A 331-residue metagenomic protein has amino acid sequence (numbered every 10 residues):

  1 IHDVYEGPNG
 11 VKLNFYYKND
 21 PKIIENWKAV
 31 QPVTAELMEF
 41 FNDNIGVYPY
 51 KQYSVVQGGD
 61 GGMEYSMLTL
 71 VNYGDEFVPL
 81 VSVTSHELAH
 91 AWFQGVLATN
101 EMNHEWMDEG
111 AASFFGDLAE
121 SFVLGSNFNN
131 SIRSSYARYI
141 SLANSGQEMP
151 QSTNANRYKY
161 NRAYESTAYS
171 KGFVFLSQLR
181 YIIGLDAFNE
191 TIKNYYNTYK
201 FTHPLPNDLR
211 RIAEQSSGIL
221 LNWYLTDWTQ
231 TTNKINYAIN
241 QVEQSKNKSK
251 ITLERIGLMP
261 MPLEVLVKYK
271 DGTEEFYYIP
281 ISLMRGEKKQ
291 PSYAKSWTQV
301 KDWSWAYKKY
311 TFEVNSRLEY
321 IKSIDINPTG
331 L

Functional and structural regions predicted by a protein language model:
I1-S85, F114-D117: Hydrophobic helix-coil surface modules that form long, contiguous segments used for peptide/substrate interaction
G10-K12, V47-Y53, A89, I183-F188 (+1 more regions): Loop/turn elements at helix/coil->beta-strand transitions in domains of secreted/extracellular proteins
N19-A29, L70, E101-M102, R162-E165 (+2 more regions): Second-shell loop/turn segments in exported
V33-N44, G74, V83, E87-A91 (+7 more regions): Generic, well-ordered alpha-helical scaffold segments in large soluble proteins
L70-S134: Zinc-dependent metallopeptidase catalytic helix centered on the HExxH motif and its immediate flanking segment
E109-V174, Q178, I182, Y199: Acidic/His/Gly-enriched intrinsically disordered linker/tail segments that often contain short helix/coil "MoRF-like"
E165-I251, E275: Amphipathic alpha-helical substructures
N222, I235-N327: Beta-strand-rich binding/interaction modules
